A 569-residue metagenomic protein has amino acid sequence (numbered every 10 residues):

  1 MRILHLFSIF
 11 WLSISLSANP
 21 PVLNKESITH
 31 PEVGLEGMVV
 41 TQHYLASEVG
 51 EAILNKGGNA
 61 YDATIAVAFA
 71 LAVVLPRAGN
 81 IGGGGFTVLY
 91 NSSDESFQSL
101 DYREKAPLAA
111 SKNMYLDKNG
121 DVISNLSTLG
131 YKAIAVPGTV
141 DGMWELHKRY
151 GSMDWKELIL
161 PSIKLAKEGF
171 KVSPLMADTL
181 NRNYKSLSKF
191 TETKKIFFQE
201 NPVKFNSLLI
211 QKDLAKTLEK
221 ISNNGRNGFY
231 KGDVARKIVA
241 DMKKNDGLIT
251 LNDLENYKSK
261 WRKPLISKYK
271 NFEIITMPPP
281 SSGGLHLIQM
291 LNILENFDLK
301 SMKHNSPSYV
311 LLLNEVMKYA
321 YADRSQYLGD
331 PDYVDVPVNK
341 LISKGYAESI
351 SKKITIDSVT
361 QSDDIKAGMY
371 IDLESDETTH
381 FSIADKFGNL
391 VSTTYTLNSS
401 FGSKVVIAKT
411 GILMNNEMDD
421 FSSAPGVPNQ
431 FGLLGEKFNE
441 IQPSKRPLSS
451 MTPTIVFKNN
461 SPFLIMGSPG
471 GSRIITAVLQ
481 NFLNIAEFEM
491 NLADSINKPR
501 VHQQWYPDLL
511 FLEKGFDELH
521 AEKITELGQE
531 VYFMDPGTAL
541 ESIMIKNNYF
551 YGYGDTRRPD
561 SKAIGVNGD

Functional and structural regions predicted by a protein language model:
R2-W11: Sec-dependent signal peptide recognition, specifically the positively charged N-region followed immediately by
N19-E48, A52, G58-G225, F229-K231 (+5 more regions): Noncatalytic scaffold domains of N-terminal-nucleophile
V73-S99, L248-T250, L390-K458, F488 (+1 more regions): Active-site rim segments in enzyme catalytic domains, especially the processed small/beta chain of N-terminal
G84-N91, T379-I383, P453-I455, A539-I545 (+1 more regions): Short beta-strand scaffold segments in enzyme catalytic cores
G284-K300, V456-L464, G470-L492, I496: M16/insulysin-pitrilysin zinc metalloprotease superfamily fold
F297-L397, V406-T410, P425-G426, L434: Internal maturation/activation junctions in enzymes
K445, E487-D535: Extended C-terminal subregions enriched in glycine
